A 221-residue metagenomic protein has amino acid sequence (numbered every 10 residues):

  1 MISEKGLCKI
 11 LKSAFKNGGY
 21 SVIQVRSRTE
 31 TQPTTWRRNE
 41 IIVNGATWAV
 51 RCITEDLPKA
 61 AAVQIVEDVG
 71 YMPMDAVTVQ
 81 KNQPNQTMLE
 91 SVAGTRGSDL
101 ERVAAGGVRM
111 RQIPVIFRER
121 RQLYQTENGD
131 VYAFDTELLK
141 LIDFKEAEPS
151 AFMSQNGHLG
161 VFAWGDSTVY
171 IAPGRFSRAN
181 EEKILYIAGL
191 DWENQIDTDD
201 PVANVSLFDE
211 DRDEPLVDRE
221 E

Functional and structural regions predicted by a protein language model:
M1-R38, I42-C52: Intrinsically disordered, low-complexity linker/loop segments enriched in Gly/Pro and charged/polar residues
R38, G45-W48, V63-E221: C-terminal functional regions that serve as terminal interaction/effector modules
T54-E55, D135: Generic structural signal for alpha-helix starts
E55-A62: Polar interaction faces of repeat-based domains
